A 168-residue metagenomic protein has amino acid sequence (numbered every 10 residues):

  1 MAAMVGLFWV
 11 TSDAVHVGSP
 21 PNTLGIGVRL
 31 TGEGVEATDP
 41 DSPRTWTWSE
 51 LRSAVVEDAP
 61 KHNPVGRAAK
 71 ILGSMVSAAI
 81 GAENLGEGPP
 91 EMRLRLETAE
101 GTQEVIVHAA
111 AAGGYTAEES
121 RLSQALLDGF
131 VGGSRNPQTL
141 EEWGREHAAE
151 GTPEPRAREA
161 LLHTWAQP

Functional and structural regions predicted by a protein language model:
M1-G27, T38-P43, S53-P168: Eukaryotic intrinsically disordered, low-complexity regulatory linkers and tails enriched in Ser/Thr/Pro
G27-V35, S49: Short, solvent-exposed coil/turn segments at beta-strand boundaries
